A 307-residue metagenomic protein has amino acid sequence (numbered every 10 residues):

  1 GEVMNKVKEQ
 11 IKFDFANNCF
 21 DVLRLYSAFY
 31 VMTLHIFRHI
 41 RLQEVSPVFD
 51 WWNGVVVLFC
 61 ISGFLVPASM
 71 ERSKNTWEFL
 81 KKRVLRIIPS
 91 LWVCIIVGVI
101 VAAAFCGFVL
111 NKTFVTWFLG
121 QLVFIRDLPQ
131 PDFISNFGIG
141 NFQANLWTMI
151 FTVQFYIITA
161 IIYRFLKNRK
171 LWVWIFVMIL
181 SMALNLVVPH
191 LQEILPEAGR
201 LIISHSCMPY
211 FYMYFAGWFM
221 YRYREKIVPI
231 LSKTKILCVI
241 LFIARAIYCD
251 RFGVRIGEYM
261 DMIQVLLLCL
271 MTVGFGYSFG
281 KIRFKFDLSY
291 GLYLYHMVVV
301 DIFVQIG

Functional and structural regions predicted by a protein language model:
G1-A16: Short, Lys/Arg-rich, polar N-terminal cytosolic tail immediately upstream of the first transmembrane signal-anchor
N5, G54-R86, S90-T113, V299: Juxtamembrane transmembrane-helix termini
F15-E71, I88-L91, M208-P209, Y293-M297: Functionally critical transmembrane alpha-helices in membrane proteins and complexes, commonly lining
D21, R38, L119-M260, D301-G307: Aromatic-enriched alpha-helical transmembrane segments of multi-pass intramembrane proteins
M70-E78, F165-N168, Y221-T234, F275-D287: Membrane-interface junctions at the ends of membrane-embedded or membrane-associated helices
I87-V153, Q264-T272: Membrane-interface helix-loop-helix regions
F242-G307: Alpha-helical transmembrane segments of multi-pass integral membrane proteins
